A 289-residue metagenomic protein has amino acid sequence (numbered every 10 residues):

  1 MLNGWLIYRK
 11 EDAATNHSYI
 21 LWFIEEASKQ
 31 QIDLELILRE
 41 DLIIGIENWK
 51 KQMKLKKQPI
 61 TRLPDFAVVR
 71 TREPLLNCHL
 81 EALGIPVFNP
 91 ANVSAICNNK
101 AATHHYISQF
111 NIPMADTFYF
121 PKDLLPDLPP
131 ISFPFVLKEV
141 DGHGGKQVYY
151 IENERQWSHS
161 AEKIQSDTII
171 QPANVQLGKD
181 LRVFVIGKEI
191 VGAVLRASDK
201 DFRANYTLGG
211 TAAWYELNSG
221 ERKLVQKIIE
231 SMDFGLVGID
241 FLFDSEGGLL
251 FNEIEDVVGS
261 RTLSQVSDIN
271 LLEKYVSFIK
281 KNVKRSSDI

Functional and structural regions predicted by a protein language model:
L2-R9, I20, K54, G84 (+2 more regions): Active-site nucleotide/adenylate-binding loops and adjacent lid/helix of ATP-dependent enzymes
K10-D116: Conserved N-proximal alpha/beta basic substrate-recognition cap immediately N-terminal to, or forming the N-lobe
R72-P74, V93-S94, I190, R196 (+1 more regions): Short glycine-enriched loops at secondary-structure junctions
F135, V191-G192, V237, L250-E253: Protein kinase-like catalytic core scaffold
V148-M232: Phosphate-binding site of ATP-dependent enzymes
V183-V185, G247-S260: A short beta-strand motif that forms the metal-chelation/ATP-contact edge of phosphoryl-transfer active sites
F202-F251, T262, E273-I289: A long amphipathic alpha-helix within ATP-dependent nucleotide-binding catalytic cores
S260-I269: Short, flexible active-site recognition loops that position polar ligands and cofactors
